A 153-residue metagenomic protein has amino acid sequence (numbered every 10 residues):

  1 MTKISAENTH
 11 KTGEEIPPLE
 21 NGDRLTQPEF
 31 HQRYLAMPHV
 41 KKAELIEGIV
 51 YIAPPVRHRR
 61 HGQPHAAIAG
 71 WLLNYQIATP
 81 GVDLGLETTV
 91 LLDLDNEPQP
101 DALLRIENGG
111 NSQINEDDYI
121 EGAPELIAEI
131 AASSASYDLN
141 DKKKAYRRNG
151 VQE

Functional and structural regions predicted by a protein language model:
M1-E153: Gly/Pro/Ser/Thr-rich low-complexity, intrinsically disordered segments predominantly at protein N-termini
